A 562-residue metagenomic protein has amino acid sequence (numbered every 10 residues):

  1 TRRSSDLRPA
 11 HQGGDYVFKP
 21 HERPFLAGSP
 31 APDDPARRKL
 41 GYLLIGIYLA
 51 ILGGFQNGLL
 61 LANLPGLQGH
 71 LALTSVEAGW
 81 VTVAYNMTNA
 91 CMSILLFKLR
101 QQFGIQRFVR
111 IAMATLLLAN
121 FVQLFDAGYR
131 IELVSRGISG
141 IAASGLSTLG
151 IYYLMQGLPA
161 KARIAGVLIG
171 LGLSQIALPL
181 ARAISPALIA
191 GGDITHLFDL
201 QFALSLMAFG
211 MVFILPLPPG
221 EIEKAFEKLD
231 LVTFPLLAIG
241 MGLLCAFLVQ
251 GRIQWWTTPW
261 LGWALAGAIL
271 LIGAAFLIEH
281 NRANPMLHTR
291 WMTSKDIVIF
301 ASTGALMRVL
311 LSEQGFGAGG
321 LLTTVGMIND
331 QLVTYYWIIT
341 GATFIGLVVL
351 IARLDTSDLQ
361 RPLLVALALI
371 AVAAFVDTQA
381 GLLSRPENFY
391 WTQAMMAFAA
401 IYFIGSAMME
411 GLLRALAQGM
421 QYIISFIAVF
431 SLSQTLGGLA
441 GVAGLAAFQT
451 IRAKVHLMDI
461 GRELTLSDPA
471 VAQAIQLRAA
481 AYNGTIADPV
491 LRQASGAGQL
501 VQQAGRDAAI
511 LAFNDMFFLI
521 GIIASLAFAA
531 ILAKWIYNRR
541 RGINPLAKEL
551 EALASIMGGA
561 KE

Functional and structural regions predicted by a protein language model:
T1-S4: Short, small-residue-biased leader/transition segments that mark boundaries at the very start of proteins
K39-Q56, L61-A62, S75, N284-V455: 12-transmembrane solute porter fold
L61-C91, I131: Extracellular/periplasmic helix-loop-helix junction of adjacent transmembrane segments in MFS-like secondary
L67-G69, L99-R100, E132, I184-D193 (+4 more regions): Interfacial helix-cap and linker-helix signal at transmembrane-aqueous boundaries of multi-pass secondary transporters
V83-K98, S147-I151, I338-L350: Central cavity-lining transmembrane alpha-helices of secondary-active solute carriers, predominantly the Major
S93-V232: Helix-loop-helix hairpins in multi-pass membrane proteins, especially solute transporters
P186-L310: Hydrophobic transmembrane-helix bundles of small-molecule transporters
V429-E562: Hydrophobic transmembrane architecture of multi-pass small-molecule transporters
